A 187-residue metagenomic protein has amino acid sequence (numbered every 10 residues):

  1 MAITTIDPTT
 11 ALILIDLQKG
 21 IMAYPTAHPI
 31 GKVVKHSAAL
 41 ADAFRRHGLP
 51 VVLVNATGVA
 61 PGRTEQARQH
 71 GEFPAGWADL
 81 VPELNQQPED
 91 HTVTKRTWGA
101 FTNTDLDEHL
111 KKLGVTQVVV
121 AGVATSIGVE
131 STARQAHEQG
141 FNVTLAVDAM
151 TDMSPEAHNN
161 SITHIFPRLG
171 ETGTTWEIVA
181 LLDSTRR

Functional and structural regions predicted by a protein language model:
M1-H91, L181-R187: Active-site acidic carboxylates
R46-L49, G114, G140: Glycine-centered short loops/turns at secondary-structure junctions
E83-V123: Internal catalytic-core helix/loop-beta-alpha segment that presents or stabilizes conserved functional determinants
V119-G122, N142-P155: A short glycine-rich beta-strand->turn/loop micro-motif centered on a GG-aromatic cluster
V129-Q139: Short Gly/Thr/Asp-enriched flexible loops that form oxyanion-binding sites at enzyme active sites
S154-F166: Active-site-proximal loop->helix
L169-R187: A charged, well-structured terminal subsegment
